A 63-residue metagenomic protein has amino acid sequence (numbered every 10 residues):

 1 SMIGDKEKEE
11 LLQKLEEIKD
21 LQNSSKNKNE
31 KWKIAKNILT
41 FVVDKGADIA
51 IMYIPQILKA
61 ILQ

Functional and structural regions predicted by a protein language model:
S1-V42, I61-Q63: Short amphipathic alpha-helical segments that predominantly mediate membrane engagement
I51-Q63: Juxtamembrane boundary at the C-terminal end of a transmembrane helix
